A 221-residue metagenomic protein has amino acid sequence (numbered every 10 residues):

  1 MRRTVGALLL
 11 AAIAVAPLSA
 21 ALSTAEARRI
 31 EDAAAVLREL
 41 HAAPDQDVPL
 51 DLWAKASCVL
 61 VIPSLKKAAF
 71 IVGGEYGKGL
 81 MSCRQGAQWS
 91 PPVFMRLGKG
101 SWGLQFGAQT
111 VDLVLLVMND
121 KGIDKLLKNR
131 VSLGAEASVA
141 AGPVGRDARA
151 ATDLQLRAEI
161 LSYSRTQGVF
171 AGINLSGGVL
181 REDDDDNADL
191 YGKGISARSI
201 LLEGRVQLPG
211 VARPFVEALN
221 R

Functional and structural regions predicted by a protein language model:
M1-T4: Positively charged n-region of N-terminal signal peptides that target proteins for export
A7-P17: Bacterial N-terminal signal peptides
A21-R221: Small-residue-enriched, tightly packed secondary-structure blocks
